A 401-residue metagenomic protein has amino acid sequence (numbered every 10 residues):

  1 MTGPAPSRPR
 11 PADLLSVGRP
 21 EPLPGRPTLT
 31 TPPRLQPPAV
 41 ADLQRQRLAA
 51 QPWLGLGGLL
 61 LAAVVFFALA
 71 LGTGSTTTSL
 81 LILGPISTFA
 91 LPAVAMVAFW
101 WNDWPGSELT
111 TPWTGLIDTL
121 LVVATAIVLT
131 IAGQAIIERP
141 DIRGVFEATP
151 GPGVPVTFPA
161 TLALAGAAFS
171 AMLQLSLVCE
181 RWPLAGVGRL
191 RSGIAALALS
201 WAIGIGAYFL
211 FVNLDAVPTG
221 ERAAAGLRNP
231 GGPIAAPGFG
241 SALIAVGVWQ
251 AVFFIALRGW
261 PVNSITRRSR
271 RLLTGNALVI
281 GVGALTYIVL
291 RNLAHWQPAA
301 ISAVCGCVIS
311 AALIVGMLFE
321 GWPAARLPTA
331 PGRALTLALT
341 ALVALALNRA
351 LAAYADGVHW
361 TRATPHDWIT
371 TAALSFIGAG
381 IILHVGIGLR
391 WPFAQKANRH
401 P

Functional and structural regions predicted by a protein language model:
T2, L15-W100, G166, F376-G380: N-terminal signal-anchor module of multipass membrane proteins
T31-Q46, A93-L116, I142-R143, F169-A195 (+6 more regions): Cytoplasmic membrane-interface regions of multi-pass membrane proteins
Q51-F66, D118-A126, A198-I203, L278-V282: Alpha-helical transmembrane segments
Q51-W53, A62-A70, A242-R258, V279-L290 (+1 more regions): C-terminal transmembrane-bundle signature of multipass membrane proteins, characterized by strong activation on
F66-S87, G106-P112, I131-L164, L184-L190 (+5 more regions): Membrane-helix interface and helix-disruption motif detector
F89-V94, G115, L120, A124 (+2 more regions): Hydrophobic membrane-targeting and insertion signals
L120-I131, L197-Y208, T336-L347: Hydrophobic alpha-helical membrane-insertion segments
A207, L273-N276, L285-T286: Fold-core signature of tandem repeat domains
